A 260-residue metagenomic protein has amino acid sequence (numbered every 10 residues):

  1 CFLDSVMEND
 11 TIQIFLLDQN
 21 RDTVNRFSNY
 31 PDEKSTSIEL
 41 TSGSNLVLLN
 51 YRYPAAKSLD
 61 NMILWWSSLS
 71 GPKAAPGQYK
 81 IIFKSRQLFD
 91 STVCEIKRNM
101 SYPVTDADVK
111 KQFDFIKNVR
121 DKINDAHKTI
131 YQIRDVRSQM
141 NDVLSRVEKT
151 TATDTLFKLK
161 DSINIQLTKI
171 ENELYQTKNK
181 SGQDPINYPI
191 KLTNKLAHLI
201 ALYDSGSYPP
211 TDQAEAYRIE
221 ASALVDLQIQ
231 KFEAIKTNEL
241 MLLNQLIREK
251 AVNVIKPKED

Functional and structural regions predicted by a protein language model:
F2-D4: Short edge beta-strand/loop segments characteristic of extracellular beta-sandwich folds
D10-I12: Short beta-strand/loop motifs in extracellular/secreted proteins, especially within beta-sandwich accessory domains
I14-D18, F83: Conserved aromatic beta-strand anchor motif in extracellular beta-sandwich/beta-rich domains
T23-P72: Glycine-centered tight-turn motifs at strand-turn-strand junctions
A55-L59, K84-T92: Short acidic/polar inter-strand loop motif in beta-rich domains
T92-C94, D125-D260: Mature extracytoplasmic or organellar-lumen-exposed domains after removal of signal/transit peptides
V93-D125: Low-complexity, Pro/Ser/Thr- and charge-rich linker/hinge segments at domain boundaries
